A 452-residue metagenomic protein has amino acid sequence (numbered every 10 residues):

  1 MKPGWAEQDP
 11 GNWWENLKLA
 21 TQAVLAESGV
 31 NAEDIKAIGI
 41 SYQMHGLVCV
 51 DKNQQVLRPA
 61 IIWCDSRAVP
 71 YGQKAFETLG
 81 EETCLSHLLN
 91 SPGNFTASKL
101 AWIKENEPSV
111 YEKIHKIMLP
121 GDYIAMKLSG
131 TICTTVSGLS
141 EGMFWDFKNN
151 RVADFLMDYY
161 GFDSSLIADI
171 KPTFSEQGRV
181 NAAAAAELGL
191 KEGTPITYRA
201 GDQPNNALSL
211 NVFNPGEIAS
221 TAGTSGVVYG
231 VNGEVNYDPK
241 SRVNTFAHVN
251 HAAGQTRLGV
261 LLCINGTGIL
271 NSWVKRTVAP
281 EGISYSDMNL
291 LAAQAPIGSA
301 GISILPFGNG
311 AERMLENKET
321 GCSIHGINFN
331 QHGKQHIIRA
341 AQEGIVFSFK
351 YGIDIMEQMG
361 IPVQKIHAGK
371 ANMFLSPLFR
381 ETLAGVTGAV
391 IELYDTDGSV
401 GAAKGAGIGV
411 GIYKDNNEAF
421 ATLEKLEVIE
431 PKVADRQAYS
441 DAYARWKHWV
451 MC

Functional and structural regions predicted by a protein language model:
M1-R58, P70, K74, S86 (+8 more regions): N-terminal glycine/serine-rich phosphate-binding loop of ATP-dependent small-molecule kinases, especially carbohydrate
Q43, S175, A371: Flexible loop residues that form catalytic and substrate-binding hotspots at small-molecule/glycan-binding clefts
R58-P59, T135: Short capping micro-motif at the N-terminus of alpha-helices
I61-I62, G138: Residue-level structural signal for beta-strand termini and adjacent loop
D65: Carbohydrate-associated surface elements
V69, F76-C133, G138, M143-G161 (+2 more regions): Active-site core segments that coordinate phosphate-bearing ligands/cofactors across diverse enzyme families
D146-K148, T173-Q177: Short beta-strand to alpha-helix junction loop
Y160-S175: A conserved helix-loop-beta module that forms one wall/lid of the active-site cleft in ATP-utilizing catalytic domains
